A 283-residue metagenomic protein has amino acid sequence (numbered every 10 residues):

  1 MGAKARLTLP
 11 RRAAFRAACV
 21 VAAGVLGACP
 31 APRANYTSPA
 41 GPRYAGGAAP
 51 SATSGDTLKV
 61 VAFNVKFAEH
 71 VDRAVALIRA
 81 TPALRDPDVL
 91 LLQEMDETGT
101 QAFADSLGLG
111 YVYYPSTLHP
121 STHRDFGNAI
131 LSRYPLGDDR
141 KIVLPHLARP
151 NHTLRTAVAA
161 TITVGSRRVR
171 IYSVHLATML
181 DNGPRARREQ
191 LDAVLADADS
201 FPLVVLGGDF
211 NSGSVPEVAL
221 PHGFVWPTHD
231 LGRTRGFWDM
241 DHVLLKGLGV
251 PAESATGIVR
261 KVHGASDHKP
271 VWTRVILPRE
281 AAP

Functional and structural regions predicted by a protein language model:
M1-R11: N-terminal secretory signal peptides that target proteins for export/translocation
L7, C29-A48, A196-V204, F210-P283: Metal-dependent phosphoester-hydrolase catalytic domains
R16-C19, V25-S106, P120-S121, D192 (+1 more regions): N-terminal, active-site-proximal structural segment of metallo-dependent hydrolase catalytic domains
N35-A49, L91-R168, T256: Structured beta-strand-rich core segments of catalytic domains in phosphoester-bond hydrolases
L58-V65, L77-F103, L131, A160 (+5 more regions): Active-site beta-strand/loop signature of hydrolases that rely on acidic residues for catalysis
F63-K66, L92-M95, Y114-L118, Y134 (+6 more regions): Active-site-proximal beta-strand/loop segments in catalytic clefts of secreted hydrolases
R155-T156, A186-D192: Charged helix-capping and loop-helix junction motifs
T163-R187: Metal-dependent phosphoester/phosphodiester hydrolase catalytic core
